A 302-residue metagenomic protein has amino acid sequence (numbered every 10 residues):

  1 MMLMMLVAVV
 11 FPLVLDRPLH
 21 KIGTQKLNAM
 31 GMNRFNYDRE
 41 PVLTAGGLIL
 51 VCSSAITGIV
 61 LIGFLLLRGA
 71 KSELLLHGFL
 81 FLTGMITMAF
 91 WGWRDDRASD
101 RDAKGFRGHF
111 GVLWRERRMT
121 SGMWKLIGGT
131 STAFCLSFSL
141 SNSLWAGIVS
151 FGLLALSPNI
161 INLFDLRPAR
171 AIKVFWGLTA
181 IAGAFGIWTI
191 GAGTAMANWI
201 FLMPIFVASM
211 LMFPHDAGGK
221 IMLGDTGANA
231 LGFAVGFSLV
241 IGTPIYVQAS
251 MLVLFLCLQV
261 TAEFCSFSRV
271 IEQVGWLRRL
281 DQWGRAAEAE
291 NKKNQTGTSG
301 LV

Functional and structural regions predicted by a protein language model:
M1-M222, T226-C265, R269: "…together with the soluble PPM/PP2C metallo-phosphatase catalytic core" -> "…together with the soluble PPM/PP2C
G47, L254-V302: Membrane-proximal soluble regions of multi-pass membrane proteins
